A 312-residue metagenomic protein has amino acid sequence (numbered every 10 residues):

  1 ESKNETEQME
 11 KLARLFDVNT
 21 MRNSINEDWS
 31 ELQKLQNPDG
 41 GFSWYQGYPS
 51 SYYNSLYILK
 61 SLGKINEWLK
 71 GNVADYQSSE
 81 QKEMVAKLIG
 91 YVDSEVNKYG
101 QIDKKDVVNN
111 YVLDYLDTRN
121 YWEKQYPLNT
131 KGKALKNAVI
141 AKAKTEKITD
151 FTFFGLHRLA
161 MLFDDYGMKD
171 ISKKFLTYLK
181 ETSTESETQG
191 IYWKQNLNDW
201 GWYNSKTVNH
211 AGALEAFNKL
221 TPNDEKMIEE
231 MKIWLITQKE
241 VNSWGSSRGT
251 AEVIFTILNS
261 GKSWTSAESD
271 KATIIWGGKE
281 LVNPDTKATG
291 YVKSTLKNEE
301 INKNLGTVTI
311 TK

Functional and structural regions predicted by a protein language model:
E1-D106, V112-N120, P127-T130, W202 (+1 more regions): Extended, solvent-exposed functional surface patches
S79, A86-I89, I102-K105, V112-K312: Long, domain-scale non-catalytic interaction/scaffolding regions in large secretory-pathway and trafficking proteins
